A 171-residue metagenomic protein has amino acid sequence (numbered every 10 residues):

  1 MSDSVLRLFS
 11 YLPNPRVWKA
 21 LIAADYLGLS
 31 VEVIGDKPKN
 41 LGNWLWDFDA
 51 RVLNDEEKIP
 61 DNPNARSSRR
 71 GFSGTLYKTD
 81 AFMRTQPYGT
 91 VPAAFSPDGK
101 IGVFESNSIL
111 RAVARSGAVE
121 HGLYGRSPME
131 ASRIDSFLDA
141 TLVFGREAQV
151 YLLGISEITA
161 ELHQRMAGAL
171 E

Functional and structural regions predicted by a protein language model:
M1-H163: GST-like domain detector, emphasizing the conserved glutathione-binding G-site in the N-terminal thioredoxin-like
Q164-E171: Amphipathic alpha-helical packing segments from all-alpha helical-bundle domains
